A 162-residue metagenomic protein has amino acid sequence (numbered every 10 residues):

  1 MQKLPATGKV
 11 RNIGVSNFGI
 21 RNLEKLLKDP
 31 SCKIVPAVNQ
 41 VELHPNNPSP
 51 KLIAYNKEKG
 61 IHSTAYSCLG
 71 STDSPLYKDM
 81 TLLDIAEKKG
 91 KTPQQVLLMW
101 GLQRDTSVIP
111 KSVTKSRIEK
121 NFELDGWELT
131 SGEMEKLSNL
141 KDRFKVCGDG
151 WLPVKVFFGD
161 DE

Functional and structural regions predicted by a protein language model:
M1-E162: Beta/alpha (TIM)-barrel catalytic core signal, keyed to glycine-rich beta->alpha loops juxtaposed to Asp/Glu that bind
